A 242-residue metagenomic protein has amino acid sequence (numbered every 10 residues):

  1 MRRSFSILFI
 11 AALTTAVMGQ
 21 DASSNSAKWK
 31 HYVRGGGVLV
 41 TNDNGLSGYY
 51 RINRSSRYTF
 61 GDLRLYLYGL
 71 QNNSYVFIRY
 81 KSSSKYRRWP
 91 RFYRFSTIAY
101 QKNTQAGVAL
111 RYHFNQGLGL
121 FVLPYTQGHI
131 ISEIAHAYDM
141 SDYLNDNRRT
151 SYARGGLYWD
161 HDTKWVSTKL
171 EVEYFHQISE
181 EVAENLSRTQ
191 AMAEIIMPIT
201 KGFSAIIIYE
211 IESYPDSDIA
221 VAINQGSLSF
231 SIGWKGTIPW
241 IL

Functional and structural regions predicted by a protein language model:
Q20-Q71, Y86, S204, G236-L242: Outer-membrane beta-barrel initiation region
A22-S26, G36-D43, Y68-N73, N103-A109 (+4 more regions): Outer-membrane beta-barrel domain signature
A27-W29, N44-G48, S74-I78, L110-F114 (+4 more regions): Residues that define the transmembrane beta-barrel architecture of outer-membrane proteins
G35-L39, L63-G69, Y80-S82, S96-Y100 (+4 more regions): Transmembrane beta-barrel strands of outer-membrane/channel proteins
G37, G48-S56, Y80-Y86, Q116-L120 (+4 more regions): Residues on the lipid-exposed face of transmembrane beta-strands in outer-membrane beta-barrel proteins
S56-L63, R87-R94, T126-I130, D162-L170 (+2 more regions): Repeated loop/turn-to-beta-strand initiation elements of outer-membrane beta-barrel proteins
I131-S204, E210-E212: Outer-membrane beta-barrel transmembrane domain signature
N224-L242: Outer-membrane beta-barrel "beta-signal"
